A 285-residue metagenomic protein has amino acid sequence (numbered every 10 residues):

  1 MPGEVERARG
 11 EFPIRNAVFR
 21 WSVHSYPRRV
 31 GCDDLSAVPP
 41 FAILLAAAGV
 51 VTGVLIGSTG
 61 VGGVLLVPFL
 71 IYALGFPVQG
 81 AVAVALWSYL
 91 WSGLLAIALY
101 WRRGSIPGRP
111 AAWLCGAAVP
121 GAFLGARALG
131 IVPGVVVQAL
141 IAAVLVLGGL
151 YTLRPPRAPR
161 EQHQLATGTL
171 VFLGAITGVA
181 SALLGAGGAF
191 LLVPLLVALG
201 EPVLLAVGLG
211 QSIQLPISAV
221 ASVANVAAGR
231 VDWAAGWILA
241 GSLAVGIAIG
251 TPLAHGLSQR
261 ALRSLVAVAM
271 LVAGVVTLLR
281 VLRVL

Functional and structural regions predicted by a protein language model:
M1-I14: Extreme N-terminal basic, low-complexity initiation segments that serve as generic localization/processing leaders
E11, N16-G57, V64-A73, V78-Q79 (+4 more regions): Juxtamembrane transmembrane-helix boundary motif
V78-V82, L204-Q211: Small-residue hotspots at the loop-to-helix junctions and early N-terminal turns of transmembrane alpha-helices
V84-L99, G148: Transmembrane alpha-helices of multi-pass small-molecule transport proteins
A85-Y89, G210-Q214, G236, A240: Short hydrophobic/aromatic, small-residue-rich stretches within specific transmembrane helices of secondary active
Q214-V220: Transmembrane helix-bundle signature of multi-pass secondary active exporters and lipid flippases
